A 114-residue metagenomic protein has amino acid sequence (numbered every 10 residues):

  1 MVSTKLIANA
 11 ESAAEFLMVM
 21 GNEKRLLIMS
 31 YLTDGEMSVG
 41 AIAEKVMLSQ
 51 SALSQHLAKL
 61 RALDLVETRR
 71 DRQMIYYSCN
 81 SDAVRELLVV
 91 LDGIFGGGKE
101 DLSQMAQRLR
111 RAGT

Functional and structural regions predicted by a protein language model:
M1-S12, V84-T114: Amphipathic alpha-helical dimerization/coiled-coil segments that flank or bridge DNA-binding/regulatory modules
A8-S51, M74-V84: N-terminal helix-turn-helix DNA-binding core of bacterial DNA-binding proteins
L48-L53, A106-L109: A short, surface-exposed loop/turn module that caps and links secondary-structure elements
H56: Residues within the DNA-recognition helix of helix-turn-helix
R61-D71, S78: Beta-hairpin "wing" of winged helix-turn-helix
T68-R69, Q73, A112-T114: Short, positively charged, low-complexity/disordered linker segments
